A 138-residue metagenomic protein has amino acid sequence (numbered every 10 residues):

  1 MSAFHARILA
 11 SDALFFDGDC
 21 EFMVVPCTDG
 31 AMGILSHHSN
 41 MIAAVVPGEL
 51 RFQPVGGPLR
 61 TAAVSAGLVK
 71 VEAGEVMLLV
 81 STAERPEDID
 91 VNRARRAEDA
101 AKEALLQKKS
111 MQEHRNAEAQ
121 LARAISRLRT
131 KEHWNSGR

Functional and structural regions predicted by a protein language model:
A3-H5: Exposed beta-strand and adjacent loop surfaces of beta-rich binding modules that mediate intermolecular recognition
R7-R96, A100: Compact, glycine-rich, soluble single-domain proteins
E84-R138: Acidic/glycine-rich phosphate/pyrophosphate-binding loops and surrounding catalytic core that coordinate Mg2+
